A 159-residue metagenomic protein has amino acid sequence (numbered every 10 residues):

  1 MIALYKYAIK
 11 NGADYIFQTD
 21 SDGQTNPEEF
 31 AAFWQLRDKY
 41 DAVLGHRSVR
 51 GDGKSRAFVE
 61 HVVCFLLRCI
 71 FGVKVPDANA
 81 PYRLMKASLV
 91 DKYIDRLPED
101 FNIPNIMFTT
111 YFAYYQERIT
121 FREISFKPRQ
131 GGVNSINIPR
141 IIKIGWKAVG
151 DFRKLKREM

Functional and structural regions predicted by a protein language model:
M1-K10, Y15, P27-N102, R129-P139 (+1 more regions): Acceptor/aglycone-binding surface of glycosyltransferases and processive sugar-polymer synthases
G23-Q24: Acidic metal-phosphate-binding loop of nucleotide-sugar-dependent transferases
P81, F108-T109: Short, hydrophobic alpha-helical packing/hinge segments within bilobed ligand-binding/sensory domains
D100, T109-K127: Catalytic donor-sugar/metal-binding loop of nucleotide-sugar-dependent glycosyltransferases
N105: Short His-centered aromatic/hydrophobic patch
K147-M159: C-terminal, non-catalytic tails of nucleotide-sugar-dependent glycosyltransferases
